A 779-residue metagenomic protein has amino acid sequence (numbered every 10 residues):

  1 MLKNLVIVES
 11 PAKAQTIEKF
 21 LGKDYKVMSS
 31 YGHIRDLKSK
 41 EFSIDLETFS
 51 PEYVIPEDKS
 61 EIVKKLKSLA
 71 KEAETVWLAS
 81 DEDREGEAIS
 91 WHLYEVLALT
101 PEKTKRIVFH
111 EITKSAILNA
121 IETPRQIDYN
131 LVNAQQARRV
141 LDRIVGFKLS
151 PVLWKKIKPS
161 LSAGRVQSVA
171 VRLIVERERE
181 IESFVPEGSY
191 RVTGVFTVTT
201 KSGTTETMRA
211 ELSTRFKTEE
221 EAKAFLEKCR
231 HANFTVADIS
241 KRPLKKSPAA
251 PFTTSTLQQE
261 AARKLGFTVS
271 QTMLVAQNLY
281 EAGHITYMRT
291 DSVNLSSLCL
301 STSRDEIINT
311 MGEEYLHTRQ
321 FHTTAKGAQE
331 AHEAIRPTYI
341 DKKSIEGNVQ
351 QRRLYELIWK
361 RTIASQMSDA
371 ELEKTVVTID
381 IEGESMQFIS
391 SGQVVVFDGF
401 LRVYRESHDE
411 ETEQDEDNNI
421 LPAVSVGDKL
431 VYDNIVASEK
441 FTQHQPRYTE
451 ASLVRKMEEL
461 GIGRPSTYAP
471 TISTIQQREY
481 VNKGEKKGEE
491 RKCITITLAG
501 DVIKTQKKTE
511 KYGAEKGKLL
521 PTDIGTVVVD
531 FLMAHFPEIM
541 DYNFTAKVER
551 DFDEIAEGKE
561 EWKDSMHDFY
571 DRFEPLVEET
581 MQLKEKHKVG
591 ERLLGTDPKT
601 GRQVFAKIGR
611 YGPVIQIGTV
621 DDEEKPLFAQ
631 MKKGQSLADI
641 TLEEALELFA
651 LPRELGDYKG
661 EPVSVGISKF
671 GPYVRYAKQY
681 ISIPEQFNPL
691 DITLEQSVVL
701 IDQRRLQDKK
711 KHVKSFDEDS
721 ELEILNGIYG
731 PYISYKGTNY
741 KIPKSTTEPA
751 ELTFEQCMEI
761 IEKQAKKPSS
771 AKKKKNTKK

Functional and structural regions predicted by a protein language model:
M1-R139, K148-L149, R319, H408-T412 (+1 more regions): Intrinsically disordered, low-complexity regulatory segments
K3-L5, T16, Y25, S150 (+3 more regions): Basic, low-complexity terminal or inter-domain segments flanking catalytic cores
H33, H92, Q167, A328 (+1 more regions): Histidine-centered active-site/metal-ligand motif
E52-V54, S80-E82, L99-K105, R125-V132 (+7 more regions): Short, polar/flexible loop-turn hinges at active-site or ligand-entry regions and domain interfaces
I112-G194, K241-K245: C-terminal or mid-to-C-terminal helical accessory/interaction module adjacent to the motor/catalytic core
F216-P251, S425-L430, V436-S438, K547-R550: Metal- or metallocofactor-binding catalytic centers and their adjacent structured scaffolds across diverse enzyme
Q258-E260, K264-Q271: A conserved hydrophobic secondary-structure block that centers on an alpha-helix together with its immediately flanking
